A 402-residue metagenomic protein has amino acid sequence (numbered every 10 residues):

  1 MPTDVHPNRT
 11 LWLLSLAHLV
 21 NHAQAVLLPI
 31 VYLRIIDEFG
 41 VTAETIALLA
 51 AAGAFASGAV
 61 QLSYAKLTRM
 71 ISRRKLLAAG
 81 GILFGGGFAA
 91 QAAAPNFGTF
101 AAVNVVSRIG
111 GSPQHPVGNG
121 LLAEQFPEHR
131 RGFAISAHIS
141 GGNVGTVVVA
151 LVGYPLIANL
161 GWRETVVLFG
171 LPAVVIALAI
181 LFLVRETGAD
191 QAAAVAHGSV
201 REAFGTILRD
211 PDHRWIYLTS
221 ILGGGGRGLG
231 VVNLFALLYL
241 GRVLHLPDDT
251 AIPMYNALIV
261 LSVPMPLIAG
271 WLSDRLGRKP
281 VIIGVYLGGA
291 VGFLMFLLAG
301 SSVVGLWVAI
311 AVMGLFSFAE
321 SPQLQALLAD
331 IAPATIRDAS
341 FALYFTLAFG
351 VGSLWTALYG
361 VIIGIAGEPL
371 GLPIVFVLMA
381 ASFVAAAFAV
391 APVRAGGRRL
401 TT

Functional and structural regions predicted by a protein language model:
M1-V5, T187-Y217: Juxtamembrane intracellular "pre-TM" segments in multi-pass secondary transporters
V26, A54-L62, T146-V147, I259-L267 (+1 more regions): Residue-level signature of mid-helix packing/kink "hotspots" within the transmembrane helices of 12-pass Major
L28-P29, D212-V263: Extracytoplasmic gate region of multi-pass secondary transporters
G40, S72, A93-G98, G277 (+1 more regions): Helix-breaking motifs and short loop linkers at transmembrane-helix boundaries and internal kinks in secondary membrane
A59-F97, S273: Conserved MFS/SLC helix-loop-helix module at the cytosolic interface between two early adjacent transmembrane helices
K75-A89, P280-M295: Structural signature of the two symmetry-related core transmembrane helices
V103-G141: Cytoplasmic helix-loop-helix junction between adjacent transmembrane helices in 12-TM secondary transporters
H138-V184: Helix-loop-helix hairpin linking two adjacent transmembrane segments in secondary transporters
